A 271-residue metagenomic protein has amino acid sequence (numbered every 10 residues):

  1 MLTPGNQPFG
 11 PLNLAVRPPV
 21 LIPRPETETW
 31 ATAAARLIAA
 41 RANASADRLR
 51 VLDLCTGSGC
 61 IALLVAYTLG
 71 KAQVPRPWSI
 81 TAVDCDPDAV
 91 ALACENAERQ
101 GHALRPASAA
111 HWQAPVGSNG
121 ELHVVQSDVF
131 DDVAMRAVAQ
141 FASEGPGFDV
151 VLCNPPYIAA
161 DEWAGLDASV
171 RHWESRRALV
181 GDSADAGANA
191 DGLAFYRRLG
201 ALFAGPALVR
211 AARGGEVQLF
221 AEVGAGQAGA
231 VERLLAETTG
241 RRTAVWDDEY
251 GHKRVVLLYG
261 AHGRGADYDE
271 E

Functional and structural regions predicted by a protein language model:
M1-L37: Conserved AdoMet
L14, L122-V124, T243: Generic structural signal for residues in well-ordered beta-strands
I22-P23, G57-S58, E249-H252: Short glycine/threonine-rich catalytic loop with a Thr-x-Gly-x-Asp
T29-W163: Conserved SAM/SAH cofactor-binding pocket of Class I
P155-A194: Mobile active-site "lid"/loop adjacent to the S-adenosyl-L-methionine
S183-G260: Conserved Class I SAM-dependent methyltransferase catalytic core
H262-E271: Flexible, glycine-/basic-rich loop-and-beta segments that form/coincide with the SAM-dependent methyltransferase
